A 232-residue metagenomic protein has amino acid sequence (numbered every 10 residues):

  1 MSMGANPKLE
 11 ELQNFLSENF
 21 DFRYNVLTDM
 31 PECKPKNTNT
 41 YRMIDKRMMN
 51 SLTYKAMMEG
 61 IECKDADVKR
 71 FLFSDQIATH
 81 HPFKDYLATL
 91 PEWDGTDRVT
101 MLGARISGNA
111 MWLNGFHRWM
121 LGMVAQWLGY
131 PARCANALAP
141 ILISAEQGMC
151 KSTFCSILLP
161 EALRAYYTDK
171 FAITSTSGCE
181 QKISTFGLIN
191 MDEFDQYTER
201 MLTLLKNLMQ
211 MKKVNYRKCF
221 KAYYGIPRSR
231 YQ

Functional and structural regions predicted by a protein language model:
M1-T96, S107-N114: N-terminal nucleic-acid engagement/recognition segments and initiation subdomains in replication, restriction
D21-T28, R164-Y167, K213-Y216: Short secondary-structure junctions
F71-C179, I183-S184: P-loop NTPase catalytic core of nucleic-acid-dependent motor ATPases
A139, D195-Q196, K221-G225: Conserved nucleotide-state-sensing and coupling region of NTP-binding domains
I141, I189-N190, Q232: Structured core elements
G178-S184, R217-Q232: AAA+/SF3 P-loop NTPase mechanochemical coupling elements
F186-Q210: Conserved AAA+/SF3 P-loop NTPase catalytic/coupling segment centered on the Walker-B
L202-Y224: Conserved catalytic/switch belt of AAA+ P-loop NTPases
